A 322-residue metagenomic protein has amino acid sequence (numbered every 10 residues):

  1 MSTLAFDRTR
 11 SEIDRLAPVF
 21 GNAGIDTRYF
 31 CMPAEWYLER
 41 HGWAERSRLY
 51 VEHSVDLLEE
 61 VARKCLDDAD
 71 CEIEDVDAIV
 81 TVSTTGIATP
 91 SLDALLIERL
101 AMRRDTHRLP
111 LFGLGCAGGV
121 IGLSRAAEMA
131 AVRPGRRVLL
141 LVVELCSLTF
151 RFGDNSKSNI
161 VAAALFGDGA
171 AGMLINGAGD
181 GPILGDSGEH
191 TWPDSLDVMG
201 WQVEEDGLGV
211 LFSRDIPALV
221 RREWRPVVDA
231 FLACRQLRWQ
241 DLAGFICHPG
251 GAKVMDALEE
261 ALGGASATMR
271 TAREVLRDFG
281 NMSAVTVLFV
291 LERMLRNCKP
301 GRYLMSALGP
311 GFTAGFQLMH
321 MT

Functional and structural regions predicted by a protein language model:
M1-E52, R137, F152-R222, P226 (+2 more regions): Condensing-enzyme catalytic core mediating Claisen C-C bond formation in acyl metabolism
R15, G21, H53-A69, R125 (+3 more regions): Short, well-ordered amphipathic alpha-helical segments that serve as non-catalytic structural scaffolds within diverse
I25-M102, R108, G113, W239-M255: Conserved beta-ketoacyl condensing-enzyme motif
E59, T84-T85, L95-E98, R103-D105 (+5 more regions): Claisen-condensing/thiolase-fold acyl-transfer catalytic domains that form or cleave C-C bonds in fatty acid
I73-D77, R104-H107, V132-V138, I160-V161 (+4 more regions): Short coil/turn connectors at secondary-structure junctions
T81, L139-L140, L174, C247 (+1 more regions): Structural beta-sheet core signal
A88-A94, L140-V161, G188-E205, G251-E260 (+1 more regions): Active-site-adjacent elements of ketosynthase-type condensing enzymes
L111, G118-R125, V142-G169: Active-site glycine-rich loop that binds ribose-phosphate moieties when present
